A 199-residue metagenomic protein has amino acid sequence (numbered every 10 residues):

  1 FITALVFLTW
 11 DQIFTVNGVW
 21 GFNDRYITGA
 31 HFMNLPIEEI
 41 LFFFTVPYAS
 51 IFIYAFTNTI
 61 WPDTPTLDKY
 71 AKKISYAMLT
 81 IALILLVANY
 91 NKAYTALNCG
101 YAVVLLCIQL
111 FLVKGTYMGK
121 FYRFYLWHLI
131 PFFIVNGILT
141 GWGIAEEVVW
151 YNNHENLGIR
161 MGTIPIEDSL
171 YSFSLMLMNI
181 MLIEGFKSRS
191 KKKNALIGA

Functional and structural regions predicted by a protein language model:
I2-N17: A generic, lipid-embedded transmembrane alpha helix
A4-L8, M78-V87, H128-I138: Aromatic-anchored segments of alpha-helical transmembrane domains
D11, F132-W150: Juxtamembrane non-transmembrane "cap" segments at the membrane-aqueous interface of multi-pass membrane proteins
I27-F42, E155-L170: Short aromatic-rich membrane-water interface segments that cap or initiate transmembrane helices in multi-pass membrane
E38-A55, Y101-C107, E167-I183: Hydrophobic cores of alpha-helical transmembrane segments in multi-pass inner/ER membrane proteins, independent
I60-W61, E184-L196: Membrane-interface capping segments at transmembrane-helix boundaries
I84-A96, V113-G115: Membrane-interface helix caps and helix-loop-helix hairpins in membrane proteins
A102-K120: Alpha-helical transmembrane segments in multipass membrane proteins, preferentially the mid-helix core
